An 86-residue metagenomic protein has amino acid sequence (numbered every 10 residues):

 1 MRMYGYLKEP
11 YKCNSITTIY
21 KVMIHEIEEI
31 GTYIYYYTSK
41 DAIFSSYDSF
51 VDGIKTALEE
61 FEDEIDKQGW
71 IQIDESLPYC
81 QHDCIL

Functional and structural regions predicted by a protein language model:
M1-I16: Negatively charged, low-complexity tracts enriched in Asp/Glu with abundant Ser/Thr
P10, K21, Y37, T56-L58: Intrinsically disordered, low-complexity boundary segments flanking structured domains
T17-S45: Short aromatic-glycine-(Arg/Gly/Cys) micro-motifs in beta-strand/loop hairpins
I43-L86: Mixed-charge, Lys/Arg-enriched low-complexity segments
